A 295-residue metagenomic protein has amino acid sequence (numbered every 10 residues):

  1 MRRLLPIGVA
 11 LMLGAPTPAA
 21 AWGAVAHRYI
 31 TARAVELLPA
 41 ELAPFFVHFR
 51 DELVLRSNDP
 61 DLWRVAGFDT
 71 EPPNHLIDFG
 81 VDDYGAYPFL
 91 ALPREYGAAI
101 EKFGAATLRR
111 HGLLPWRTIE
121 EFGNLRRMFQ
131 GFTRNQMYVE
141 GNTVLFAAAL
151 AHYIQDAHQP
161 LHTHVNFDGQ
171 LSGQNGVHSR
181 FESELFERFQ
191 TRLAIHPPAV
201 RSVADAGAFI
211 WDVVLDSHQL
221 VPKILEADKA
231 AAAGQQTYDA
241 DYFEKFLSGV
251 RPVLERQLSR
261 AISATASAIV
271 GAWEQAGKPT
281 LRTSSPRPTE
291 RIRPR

Functional and structural regions predicted by a protein language model:
M1-L4: Positively charged n-region of N-terminal signal peptides that target proteins for export
P6-A15: Bacterial N-terminal signal peptides
T17-A149, P160-R295: N-terminal, motif-rich segments that launch catalysis or mediate targeting to/interaction with membranes, typified by
Q155-D156: Surface-exposed interaction patches
